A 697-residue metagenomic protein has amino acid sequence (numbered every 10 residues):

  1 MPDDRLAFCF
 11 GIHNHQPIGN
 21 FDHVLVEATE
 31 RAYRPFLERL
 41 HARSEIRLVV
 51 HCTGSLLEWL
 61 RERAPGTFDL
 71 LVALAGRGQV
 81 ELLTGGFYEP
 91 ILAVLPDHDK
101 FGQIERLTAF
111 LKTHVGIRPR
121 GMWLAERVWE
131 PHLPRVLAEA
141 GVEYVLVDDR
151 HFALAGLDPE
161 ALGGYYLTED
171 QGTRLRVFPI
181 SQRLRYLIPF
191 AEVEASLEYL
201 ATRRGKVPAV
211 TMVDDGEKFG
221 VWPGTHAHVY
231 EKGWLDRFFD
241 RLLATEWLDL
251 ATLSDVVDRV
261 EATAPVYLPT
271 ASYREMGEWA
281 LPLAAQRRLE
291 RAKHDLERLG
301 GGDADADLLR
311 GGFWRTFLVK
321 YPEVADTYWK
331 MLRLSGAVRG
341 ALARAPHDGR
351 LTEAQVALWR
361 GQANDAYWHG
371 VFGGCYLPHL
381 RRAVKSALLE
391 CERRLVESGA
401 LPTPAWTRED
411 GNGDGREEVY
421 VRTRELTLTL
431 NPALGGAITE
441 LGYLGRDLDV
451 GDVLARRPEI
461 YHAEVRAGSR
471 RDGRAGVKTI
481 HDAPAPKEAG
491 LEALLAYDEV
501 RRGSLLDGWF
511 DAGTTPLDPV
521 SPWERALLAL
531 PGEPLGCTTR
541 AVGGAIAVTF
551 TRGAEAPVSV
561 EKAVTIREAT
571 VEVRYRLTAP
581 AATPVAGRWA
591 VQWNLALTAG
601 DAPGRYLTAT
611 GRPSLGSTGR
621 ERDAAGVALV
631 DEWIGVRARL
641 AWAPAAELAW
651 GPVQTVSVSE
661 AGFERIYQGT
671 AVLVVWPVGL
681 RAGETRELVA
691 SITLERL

Functional and structural regions predicted by a protein language model:
P2-R34, H41-R43, L162-L167, Q171-L175 (+8 more regions): Active-site and substrate-binding clefts of carbohydrate-active enzymes
R5-Q103, R118-L124, E143-D149, T252: Short, well-structured secondary-structure segments
E27-E30, H98, G102, R424-G536: Acidic-aromatic substrate-binding/catalytic surfaces of carbohydrate-active enzymes
D99-E126, A201-D214: CE4/NodB-like, metal-dependent polysaccharide N-deacetylase domain that modifies extracellular/periplasmic N-acetylated
T403, D410, A526-E561, R567-R574 (+1 more regions): Beta-strand-rich recognition/accessory modules
V421, E425, V571-A579, G683: Short, well-ordered beta-strand segments enriched in hydrophobic/aromatic residues
A433-D447, D452-E459, G553-V560, I566-T610 (+1 more regions): Acidic (Asp/Glu-rich), glycine- and aromatic
P584-R588, N594-P652, S659, G669: Active-site/ligand-binding surface loops and adjacent short beta/alpha elements that line catalytic pockets across
